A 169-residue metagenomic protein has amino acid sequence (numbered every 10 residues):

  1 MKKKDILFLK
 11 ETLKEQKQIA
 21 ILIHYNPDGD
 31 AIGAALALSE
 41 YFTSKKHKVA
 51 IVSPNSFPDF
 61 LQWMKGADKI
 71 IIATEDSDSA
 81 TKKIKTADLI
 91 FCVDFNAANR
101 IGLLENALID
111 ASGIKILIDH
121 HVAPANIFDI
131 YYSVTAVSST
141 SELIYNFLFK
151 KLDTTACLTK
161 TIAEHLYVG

Functional and structural regions predicted by a protein language model:
M1-G169: Replace "Mg2+/Mn2+-dependent" with "divalent metal-dependent
